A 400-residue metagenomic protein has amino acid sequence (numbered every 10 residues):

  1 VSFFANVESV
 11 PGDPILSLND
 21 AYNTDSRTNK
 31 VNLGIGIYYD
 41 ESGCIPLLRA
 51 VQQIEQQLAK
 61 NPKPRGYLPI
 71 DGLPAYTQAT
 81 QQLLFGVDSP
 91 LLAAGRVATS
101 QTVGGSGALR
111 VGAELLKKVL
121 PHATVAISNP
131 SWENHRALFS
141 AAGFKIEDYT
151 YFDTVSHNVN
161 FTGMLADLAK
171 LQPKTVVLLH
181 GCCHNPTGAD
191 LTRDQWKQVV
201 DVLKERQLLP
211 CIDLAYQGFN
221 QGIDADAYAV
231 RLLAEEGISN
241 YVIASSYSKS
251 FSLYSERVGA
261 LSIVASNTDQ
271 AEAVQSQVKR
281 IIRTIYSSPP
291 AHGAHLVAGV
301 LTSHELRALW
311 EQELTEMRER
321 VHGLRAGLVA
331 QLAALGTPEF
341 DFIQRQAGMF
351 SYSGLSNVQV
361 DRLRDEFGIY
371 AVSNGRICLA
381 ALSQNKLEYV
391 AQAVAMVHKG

Functional and structural regions predicted by a protein language model:
S2-G72, A79-Q82, G86, T284 (+2 more regions): N-terminal "arm"/small-domain region of PLP-dependent enzymes with the aminotransferase-like
L33, I146, P210, Y370-A371: Hydrophobic beta-strand scaffold residues
Q57, P62-E205, G218-F219, A227-R231 (+3 more regions): Conserved core of the PLP fold type I
V176, L209, Y241-V242: Hydrophobic "anchor" residues on beta-strands that sit immediately upstream of conserved functional sites
L214-A215: Conserved Walker B
A229-A273, Q277: Active-site PLP attachment segment
Q275-A294, V300-V329: Structural signature of PLP-dependent enzymes
W310-E366: Conserved PLP-binding catalytic core of the aspartate aminotransferase-like
